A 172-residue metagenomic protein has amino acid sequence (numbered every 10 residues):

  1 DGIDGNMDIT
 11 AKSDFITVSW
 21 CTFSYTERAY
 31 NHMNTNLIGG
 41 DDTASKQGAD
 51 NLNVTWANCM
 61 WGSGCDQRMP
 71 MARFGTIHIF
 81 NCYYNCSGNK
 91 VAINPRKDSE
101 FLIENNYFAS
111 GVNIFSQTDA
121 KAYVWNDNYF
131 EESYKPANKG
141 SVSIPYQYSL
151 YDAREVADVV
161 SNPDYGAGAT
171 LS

Functional and structural regions predicted by a protein language model:
D1-Y151: Glycine- and acidic/polar-rich repeat regions and solenoidal domains
S141-S172: C-terminal functional modules
